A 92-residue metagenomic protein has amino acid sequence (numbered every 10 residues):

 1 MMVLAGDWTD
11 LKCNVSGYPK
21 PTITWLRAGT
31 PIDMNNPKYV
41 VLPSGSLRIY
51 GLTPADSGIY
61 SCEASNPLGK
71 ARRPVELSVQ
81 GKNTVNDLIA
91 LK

Functional and structural regions predicted by a protein language model:
M1-A5, K20, L26-N36, V40-G45 (+2 more regions): Flexible inter-domain hinge/linker segments at boundaries of tandem extracellular adhesion modules
T9, G45-R48: Short strand-edge motifs at loop-to-beta-strand transitions and within beta-strands of extracellular beta-rich domains
T9-L11, P21, D56-A64, R73: Conserved Ig-like domain signature around the intradomain disulfide
N14-S16, Y50, S65: Surface-exposed loop and edge beta-strand positions of immunoglobulin-like domains
L47-D56: Extracellular/luminal low-complexity segments enriched in Ser/Thr/Pro
